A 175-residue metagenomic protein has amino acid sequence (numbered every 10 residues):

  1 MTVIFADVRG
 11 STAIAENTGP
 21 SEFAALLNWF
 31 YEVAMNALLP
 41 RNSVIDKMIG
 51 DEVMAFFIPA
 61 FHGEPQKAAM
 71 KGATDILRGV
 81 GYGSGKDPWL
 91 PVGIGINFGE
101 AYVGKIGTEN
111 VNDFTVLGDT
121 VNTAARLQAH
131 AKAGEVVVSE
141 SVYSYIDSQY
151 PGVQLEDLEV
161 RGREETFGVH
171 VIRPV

Functional and structural regions predicted by a protein language model:
T2-A13: Catalytic-site or vestigial catalytic-site microsegments of nucleotide-handling domains
T12-A13, A24, T115: Charged alpha-helical signal-transmission linkers that cap and connect PAS-family sensory domains
N17-L27: Basic, amphipathic juxtamembrane/active-site segments that coordinate anionic phosphate or diphosphate groups
L27-S43, M54, P59-I94, F98 (+2 more regions): Alpha-helical scaffold within the catalytic cores of cyclic-nucleotide enzymes
I45-M48: A short pre-motif secondary-structure segment
A101, H130-V175: Cytosolic regulatory/linker segments at or just downstream of nucleotide-handling modules in signal-transduction
K105-T108: Cytochrome P450 core scaffold surrounding the K-helix E-X-X-R motif and the conserved "meander" helix-loop region
